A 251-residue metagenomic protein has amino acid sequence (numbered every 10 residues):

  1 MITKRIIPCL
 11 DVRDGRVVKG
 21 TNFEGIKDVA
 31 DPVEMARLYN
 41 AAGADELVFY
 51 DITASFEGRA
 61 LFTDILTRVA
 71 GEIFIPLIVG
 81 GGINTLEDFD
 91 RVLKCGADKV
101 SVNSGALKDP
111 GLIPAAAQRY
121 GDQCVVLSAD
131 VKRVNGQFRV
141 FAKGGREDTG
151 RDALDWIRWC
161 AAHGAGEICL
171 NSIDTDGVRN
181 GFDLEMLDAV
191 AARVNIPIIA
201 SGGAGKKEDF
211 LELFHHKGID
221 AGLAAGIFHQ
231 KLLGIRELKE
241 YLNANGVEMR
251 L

Functional and structural regions predicted by a protein language model:
R5-C9, E46, F74-I78, K99-S101 (+5 more regions): Structural preference for beta-strand elements that scaffold enzyme active sites
D11, Y39, L47, V79 (+6 more regions): Conserved, mostly hydrophobic/aromatic
V12-D14, V18-K19, A97-L170, D174-T175: Conserved anion-binding
E46-D64, S104, C169-N180: Glycine-rich, proline-tolerant flexible connector loops at the mouths of alpha/beta enzymes
T53, L61-Y120: Glycine/small-residue-rich loop that forms an oxyanion/phosphate-binding "nest" at active or ligand-binding sites
A60-T67, P110, G150-L154, N180-D188: Charged helix-capping and loop-helix junction motifs
I73, L77-G96, E185-A221: Catalytic cores of alpha/beta
R91-L112, S172-G177, A200-D209, K217-R236: Glycine-rich phosphate-binding active-site loops on the catalytic face of alpha/beta enzymes
